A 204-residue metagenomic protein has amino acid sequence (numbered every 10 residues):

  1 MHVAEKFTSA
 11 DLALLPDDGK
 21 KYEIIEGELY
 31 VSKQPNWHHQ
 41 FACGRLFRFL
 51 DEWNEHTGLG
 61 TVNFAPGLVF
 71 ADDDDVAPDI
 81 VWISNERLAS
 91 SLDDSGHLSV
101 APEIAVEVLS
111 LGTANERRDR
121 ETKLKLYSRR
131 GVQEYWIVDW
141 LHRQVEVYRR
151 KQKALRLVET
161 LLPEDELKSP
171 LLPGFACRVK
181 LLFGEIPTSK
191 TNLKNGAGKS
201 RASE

Functional and structural regions predicted by a protein language model:
M1-E204: Gly/Pro/Ser/Thr-rich low-complexity, intrinsically disordered segments predominantly at protein N-termini
